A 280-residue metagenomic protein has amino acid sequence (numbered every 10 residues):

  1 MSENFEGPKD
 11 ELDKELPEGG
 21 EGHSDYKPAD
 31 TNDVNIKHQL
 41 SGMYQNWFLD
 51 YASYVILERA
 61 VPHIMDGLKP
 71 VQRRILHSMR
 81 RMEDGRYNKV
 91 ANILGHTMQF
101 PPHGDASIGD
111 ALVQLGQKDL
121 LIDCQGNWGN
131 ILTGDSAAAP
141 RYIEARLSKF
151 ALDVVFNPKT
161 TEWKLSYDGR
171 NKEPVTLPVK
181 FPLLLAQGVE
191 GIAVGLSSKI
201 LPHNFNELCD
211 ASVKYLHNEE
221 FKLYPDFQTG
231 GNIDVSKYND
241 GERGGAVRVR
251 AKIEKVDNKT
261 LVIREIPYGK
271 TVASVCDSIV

Functional and structural regions predicted by a protein language model:
M1-G244: Catalytic phosphate-handling regions of large nucleic-acid enzymes and associated NTPases
A246-V280: Gly/Lys-enriched N-terminal cap/neck module of very large, oligomeric protein machines
